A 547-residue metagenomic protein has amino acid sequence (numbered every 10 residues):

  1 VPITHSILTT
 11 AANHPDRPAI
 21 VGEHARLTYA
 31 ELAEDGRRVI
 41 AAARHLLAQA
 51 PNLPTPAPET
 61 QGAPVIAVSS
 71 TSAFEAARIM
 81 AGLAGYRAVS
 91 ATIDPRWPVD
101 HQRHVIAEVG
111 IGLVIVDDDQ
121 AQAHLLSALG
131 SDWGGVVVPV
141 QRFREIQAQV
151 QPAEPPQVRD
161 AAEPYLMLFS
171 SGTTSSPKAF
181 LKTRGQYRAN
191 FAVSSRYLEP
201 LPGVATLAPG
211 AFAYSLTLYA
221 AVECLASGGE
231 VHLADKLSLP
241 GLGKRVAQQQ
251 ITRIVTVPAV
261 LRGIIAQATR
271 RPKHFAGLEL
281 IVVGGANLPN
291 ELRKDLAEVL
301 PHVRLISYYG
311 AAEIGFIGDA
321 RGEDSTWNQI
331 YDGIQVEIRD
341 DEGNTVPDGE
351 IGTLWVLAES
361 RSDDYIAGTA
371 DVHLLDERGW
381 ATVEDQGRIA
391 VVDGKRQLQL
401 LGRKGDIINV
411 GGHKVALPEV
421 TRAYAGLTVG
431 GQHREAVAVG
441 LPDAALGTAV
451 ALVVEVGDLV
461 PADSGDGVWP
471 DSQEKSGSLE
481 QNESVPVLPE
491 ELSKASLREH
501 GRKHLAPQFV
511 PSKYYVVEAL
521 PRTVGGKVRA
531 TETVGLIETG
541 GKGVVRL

Functional and structural regions predicted by a protein language model:
A25, A42-W97, A208-A211, K414: Conserved AMP-binding/adenylate-forming
T28-A30, Y165-A192: Conserved AMP-binding A3 loop
V116-A162, S176, R188: ANL superfamily adenylate-forming
R188-A205, A213-R253: Conserved AMP-binding/adenylation subdomain of ANL enzymes
R253, A268-T326, Q335: Gly/Ser/Thr-rich phosphate-binding loop
Q329-I330, N344-R378, H413-V415: Conserved ATP/PPi-binding loop(s) of AMP-dependent carboxylate-activating enzymes
A358, G379, E384-F509: AMP-binding/adenylate-forming catalytic core of the ANL superfamily
L479-Q481, H500-V528, R546-L547: AMP-binding/adenylate-forming catalytic domain of the ANL superfamily
